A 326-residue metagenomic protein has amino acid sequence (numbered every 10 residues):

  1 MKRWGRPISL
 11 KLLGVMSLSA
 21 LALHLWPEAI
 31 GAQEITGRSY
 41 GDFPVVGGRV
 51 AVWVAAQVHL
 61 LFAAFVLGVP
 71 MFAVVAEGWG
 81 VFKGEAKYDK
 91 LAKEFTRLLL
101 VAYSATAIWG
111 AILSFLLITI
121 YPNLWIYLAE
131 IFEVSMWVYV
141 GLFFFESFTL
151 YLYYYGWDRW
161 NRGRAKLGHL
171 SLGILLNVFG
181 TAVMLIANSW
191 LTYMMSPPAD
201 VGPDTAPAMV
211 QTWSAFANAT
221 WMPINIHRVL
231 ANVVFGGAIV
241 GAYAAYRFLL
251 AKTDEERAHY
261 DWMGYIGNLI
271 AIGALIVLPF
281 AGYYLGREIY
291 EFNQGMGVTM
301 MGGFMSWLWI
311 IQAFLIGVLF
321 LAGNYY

Functional and structural regions predicted by a protein language model:
M1-A32: N-terminal secretory/membrane targeting signals
L23-Y326: Polytopic transmembrane helical bundles with strong interfacial aromatic enrichment
